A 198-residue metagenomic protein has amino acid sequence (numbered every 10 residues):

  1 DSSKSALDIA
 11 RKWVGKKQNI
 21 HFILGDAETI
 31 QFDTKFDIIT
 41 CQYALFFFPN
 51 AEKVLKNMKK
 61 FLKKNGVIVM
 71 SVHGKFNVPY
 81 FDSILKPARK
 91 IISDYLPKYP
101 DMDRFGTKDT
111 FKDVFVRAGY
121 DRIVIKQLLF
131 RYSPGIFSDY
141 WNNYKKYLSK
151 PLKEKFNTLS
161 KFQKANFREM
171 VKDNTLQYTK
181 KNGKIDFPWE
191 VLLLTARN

Functional and structural regions predicted by a protein language model:
D1-I30, K53: Class I SAM-dependent methyltransferase SAM/SAH-binding core
G15, Q31, P49, K63 (+1 more regions): Short conserved AdoMet
Q18, G25, T34, A118 (+1 more regions): Structured loop/turn residues at beta-strand edges in well-structured enzyme cores
I23, T40, V69: Conserved Rossmann-like nucleotide-binding pocket used by diverse enzymes that bind dinucleotide cofactors
E28-I39: A short acidic, Gly/Pro-enriched loop at the edge of an enzyme's catalytic core that lines a small-molecule cofactor
D37-E52, G74: A short SAM/SAH-binding and catalytic strip from SAM-dependent methyltransferases
E52-K56, K64-G135, K181: Conserved catalytic/acceptor-binding region of the Class I
D103-N198: Conserved Class I S-adenosyl-L-methionine
